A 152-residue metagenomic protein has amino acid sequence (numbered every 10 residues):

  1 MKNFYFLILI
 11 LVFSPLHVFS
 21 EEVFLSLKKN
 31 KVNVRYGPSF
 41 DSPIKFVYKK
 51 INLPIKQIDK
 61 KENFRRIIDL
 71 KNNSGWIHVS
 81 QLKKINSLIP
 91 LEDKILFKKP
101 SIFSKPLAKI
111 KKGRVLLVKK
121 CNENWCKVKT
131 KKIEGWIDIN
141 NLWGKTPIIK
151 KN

Functional and structural regions predicted by a protein language model:
M1-Y5: Positively charged n-region of N-terminal signal peptides that target proteins for export
L9-I10: Soluble catalytic regions of membrane-associated enzymes that act on cell-envelope and secretory-pathway components
F13-P15: N-terminal signal peptide c-region/cleavage motif recognized by signal peptidases
E21-K29, P38-K50, P54-E62, I68-K105 (+2 more regions): Boundary regions of SH3-family modules and the immediately adjacent low-complexity/disordered segments in eukaryotic
K111-K112: Acidic, glycine-rich flexible loop segments
